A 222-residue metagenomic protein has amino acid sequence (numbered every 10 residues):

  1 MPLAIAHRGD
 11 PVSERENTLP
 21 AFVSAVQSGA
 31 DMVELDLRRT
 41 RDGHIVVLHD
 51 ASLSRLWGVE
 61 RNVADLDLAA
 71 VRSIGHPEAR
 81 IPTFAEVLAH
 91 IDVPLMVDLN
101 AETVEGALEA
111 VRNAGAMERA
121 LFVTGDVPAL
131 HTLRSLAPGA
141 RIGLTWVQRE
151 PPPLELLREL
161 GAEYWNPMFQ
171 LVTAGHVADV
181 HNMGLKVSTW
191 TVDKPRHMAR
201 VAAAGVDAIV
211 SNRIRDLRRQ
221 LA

Functional and structural regions predicted by a protein language model:
M1-A222: Phosphate-group recognition and catalysis centered on beta-loop-alpha active-site segments
